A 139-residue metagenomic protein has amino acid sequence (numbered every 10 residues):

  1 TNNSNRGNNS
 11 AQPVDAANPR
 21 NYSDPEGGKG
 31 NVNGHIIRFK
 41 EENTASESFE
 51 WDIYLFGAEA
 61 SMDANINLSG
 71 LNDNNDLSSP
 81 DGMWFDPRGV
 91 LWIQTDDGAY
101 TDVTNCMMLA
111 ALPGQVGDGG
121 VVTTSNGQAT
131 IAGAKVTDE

Functional and structural regions predicted by a protein language model:
T1-E139: Sequence/structural signature of beta-propeller domains
